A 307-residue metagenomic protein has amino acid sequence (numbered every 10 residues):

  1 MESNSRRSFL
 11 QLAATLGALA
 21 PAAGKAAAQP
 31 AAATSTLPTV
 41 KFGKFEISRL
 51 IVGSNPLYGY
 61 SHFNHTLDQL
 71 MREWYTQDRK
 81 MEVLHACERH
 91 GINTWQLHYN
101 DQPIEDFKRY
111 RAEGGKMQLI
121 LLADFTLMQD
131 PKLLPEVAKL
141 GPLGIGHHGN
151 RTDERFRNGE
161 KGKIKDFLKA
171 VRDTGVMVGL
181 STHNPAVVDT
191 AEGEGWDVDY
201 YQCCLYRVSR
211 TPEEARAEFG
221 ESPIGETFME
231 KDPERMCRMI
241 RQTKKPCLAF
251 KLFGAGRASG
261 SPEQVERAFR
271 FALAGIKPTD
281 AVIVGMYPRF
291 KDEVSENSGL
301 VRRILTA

Functional and structural regions predicted by a protein language model:
M1-S3, S8-A28: N-terminal export signals
A23-I51: C-terminal segment of N-terminal export signals and the immediately downstream linker at the start of the mature
F63-Q77, I120-M128, A258-P262: Active-site mouth loops of central-metabolism enzymes
Y75-A86, L127-V137, Q264-F271: Short, acidic/polar
R79-N100, L140-L143: Catalytic domains of carbohydrate-active enzymes, especially glycoside hydrolases
F107-G115, L134-G141, G195, M239-Q242 (+1 more regions): Acidic (Asp/Glu)-rich catalytic clusters
F125-Q129, R151-A307: Beta/alpha (TIM)-barrel catalytic core signal, keyed to glycine-rich beta->alpha loops juxtaposed to Asp/Glu that bind
K132-E160: Active-site gating/metal-coordination segments in enzymes
